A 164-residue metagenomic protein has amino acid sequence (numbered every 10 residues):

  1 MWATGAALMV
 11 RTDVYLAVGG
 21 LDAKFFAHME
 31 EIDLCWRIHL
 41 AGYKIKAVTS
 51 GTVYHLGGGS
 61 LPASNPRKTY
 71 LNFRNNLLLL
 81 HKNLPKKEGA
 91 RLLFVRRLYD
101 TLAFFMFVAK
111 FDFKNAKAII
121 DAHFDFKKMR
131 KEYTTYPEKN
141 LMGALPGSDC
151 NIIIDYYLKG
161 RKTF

Functional and structural regions predicted by a protein language model:
M1-T52: A short, conserved alpha-helix in the catalytic core of glycosyltransferases
W2, L16-A17, L56, I119 (+2 more regions): Generic detector of intrinsically disordered, low-complexity, polar/charged segments
G5, G20, K128-T135: Generic structural signal for secondary-structure transition and capping sites
M9, T134-F164: Glycine-rich phosphate/pyrophosphate-binding loop and adjacent beta-alpha nucleotide/cofactor-binding cores
V14, L92-F94, I152: Hydrophobic transmembrane signal anchors and adjacent membrane-proximal interface regions, especially in viral
D33-W36, L98, A103, F124 (+2 more regions): Low-complexity, compositionally biased segments
R37-I38, V108-F113, Y136-E138: Juxtamembrane/interface motifs at transmembrane-helix termini
I45-K131, G143-A144, S148: Active-site-adjacent helix/loop segment of glycosyltransferases that harbors family-specific signature motifs
